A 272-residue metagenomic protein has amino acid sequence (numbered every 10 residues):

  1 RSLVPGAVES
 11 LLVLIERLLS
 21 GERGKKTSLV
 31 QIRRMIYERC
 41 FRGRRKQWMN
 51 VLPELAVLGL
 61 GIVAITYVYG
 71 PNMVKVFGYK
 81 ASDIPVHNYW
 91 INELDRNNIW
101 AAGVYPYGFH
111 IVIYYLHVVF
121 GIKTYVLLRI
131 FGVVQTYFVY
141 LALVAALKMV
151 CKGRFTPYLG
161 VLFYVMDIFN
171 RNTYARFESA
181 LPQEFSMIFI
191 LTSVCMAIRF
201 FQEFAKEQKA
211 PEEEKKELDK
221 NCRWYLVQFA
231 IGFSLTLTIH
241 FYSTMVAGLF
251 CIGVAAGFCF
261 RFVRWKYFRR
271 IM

Functional and structural regions predicted by a protein language model:
R1, V139-V150, F189-A205, G248-A256: Transmembrane alpha-helical segments
R1-G70: Start-transfer (signal-anchor) and selected internal transmembrane alpha helices of multi-pass inner/ER membrane
P53-G61, I231-F233, C251, R264-M272: Hydrophobic alpha-helical membrane-interfacial segments at the cytosolic entry of transmembrane helices
L55, I130, Y158-L162, L226-I231 (+2 more regions): Hydrophobic alpha-helical transmembrane segments
G61-L191: Active-site lumenal/periplasmic loops and adjacent helix-entry segments of GT-C-fold, multi-pass membrane
N72, Y174-P182, L235-F250: Helix-loop-helix junctions and helix-breaking kinks within/between transmembrane helices of multi-pass membrane
K215, K220, A247-M272: Perimembrane helix-loop-helix junctions
E217-N221, Y225-F241: Membrane-interface alpha helices of multi-pass inner-membrane proteins
